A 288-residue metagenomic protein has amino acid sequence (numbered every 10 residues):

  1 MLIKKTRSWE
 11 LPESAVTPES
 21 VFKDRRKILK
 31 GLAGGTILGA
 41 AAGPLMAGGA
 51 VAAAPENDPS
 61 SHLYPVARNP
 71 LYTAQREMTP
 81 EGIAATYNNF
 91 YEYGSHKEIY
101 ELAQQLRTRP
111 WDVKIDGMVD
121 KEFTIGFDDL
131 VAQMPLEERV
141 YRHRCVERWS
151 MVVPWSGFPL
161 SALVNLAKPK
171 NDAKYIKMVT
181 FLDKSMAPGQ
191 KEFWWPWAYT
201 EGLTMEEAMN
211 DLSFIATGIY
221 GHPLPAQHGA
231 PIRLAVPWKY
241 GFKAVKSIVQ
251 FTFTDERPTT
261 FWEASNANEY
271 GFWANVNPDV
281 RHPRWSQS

Functional and structural regions predicted by a protein language model:
M1-D24, G34: N-terminal secretory signal peptides
M1-K4, G48-D58: Basic/polar N-terminal segments that are highly enriched at the extreme N-terminus, encompassing both cleavable
T17-E19, D24, I28, G126 (+2 more regions): General structural signal for secondary-structure boundaries
F22, G35-P44, N57, E263 (+1 more regions): Short, structured coil/loop segments at alpha-helix boundaries
K27-A50, L234: N-terminal export signals
A54-S288: Structured, non-membrane catalytic/scaffold regions adjacent to prosthetic-group chemistry
